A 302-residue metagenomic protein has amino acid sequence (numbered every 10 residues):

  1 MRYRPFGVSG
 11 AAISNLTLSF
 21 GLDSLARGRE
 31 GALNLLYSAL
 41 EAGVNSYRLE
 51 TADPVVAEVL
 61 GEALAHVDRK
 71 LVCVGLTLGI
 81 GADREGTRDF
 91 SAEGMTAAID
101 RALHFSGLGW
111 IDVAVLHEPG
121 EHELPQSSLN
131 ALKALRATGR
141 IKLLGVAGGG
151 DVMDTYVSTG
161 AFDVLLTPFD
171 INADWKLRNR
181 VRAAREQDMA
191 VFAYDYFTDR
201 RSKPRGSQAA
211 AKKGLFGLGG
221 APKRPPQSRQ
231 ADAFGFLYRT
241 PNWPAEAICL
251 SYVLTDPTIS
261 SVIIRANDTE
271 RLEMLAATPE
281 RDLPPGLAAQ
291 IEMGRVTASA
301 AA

Functional and structural regions predicted by a protein language model:
M1-C73: N-terminal binding-site loop/beta-alpha segment at the start of enzyme catalytic domains that lines or forms
F6, L18, Y47, L60 (+9 more regions): Conserved, mostly hydrophobic/aromatic
A11-L16, G43-S46, D68-C73, L108-D112 (+4 more regions): Short, well-ordered coil/turn segments that N-cap beta-strands
S19-E30, L78-T96, L237-R239: Active-site mouth loops of central-metabolism enzymes
G21-D23, E50-A52, T77-G81, L116-P119 (+4 more regions): Active-site beta-loop-alpha junctions enriched in small/polar residues
S24-R27, Y37, T87-W175, N179 (+1 more regions): Glycine/proline-rich, positively charged, aromatic-decorated active-site loop/lid region on the catalytic face
S38, V44-R48, L64, N179-A302: Structured C-terminal cap/extension of enzyme domains
V72-V74, F162-D170, R281-A289: Short hydrophobic/aromatic-enriched beta-strand-loop microsegments
